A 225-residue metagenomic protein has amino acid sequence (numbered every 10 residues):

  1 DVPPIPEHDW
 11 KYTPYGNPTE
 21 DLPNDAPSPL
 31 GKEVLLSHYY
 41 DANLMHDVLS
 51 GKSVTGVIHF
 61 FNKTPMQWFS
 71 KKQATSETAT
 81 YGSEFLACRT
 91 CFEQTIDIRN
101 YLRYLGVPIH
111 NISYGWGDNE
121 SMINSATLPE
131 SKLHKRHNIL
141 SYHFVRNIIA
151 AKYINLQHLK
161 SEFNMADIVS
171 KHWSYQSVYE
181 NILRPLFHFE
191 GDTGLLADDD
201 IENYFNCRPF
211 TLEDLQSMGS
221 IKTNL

Functional and structural regions predicted by a protein language model:
D1-A42, V107-I109: Structured nucleic-acid-interacting core domains from mobile-element enzymes and related host factors, especially RNase
D1-P4, K63, W68-S70, S161 (+1 more regions): Generic structural "secondary-structure junction" signal
P4-E7, Y15, T19, N24 (+6 more regions): Generic low-complexity segments that are intrinsically disordered, proline-rich and/or Lys/Arg-biased
W10-Y15, W68, W116, W173: A residue-identity detector for tryptophan
D25-S28, V48-S50, Y104-L105, R146: Beta-strand elements of modular eukaryotic interaction domains
L30-G31, L35-G82: RNase H-like nuclease fold core
L35, A74-L225: RNase H-like nuclease module associated with reverse transcription
